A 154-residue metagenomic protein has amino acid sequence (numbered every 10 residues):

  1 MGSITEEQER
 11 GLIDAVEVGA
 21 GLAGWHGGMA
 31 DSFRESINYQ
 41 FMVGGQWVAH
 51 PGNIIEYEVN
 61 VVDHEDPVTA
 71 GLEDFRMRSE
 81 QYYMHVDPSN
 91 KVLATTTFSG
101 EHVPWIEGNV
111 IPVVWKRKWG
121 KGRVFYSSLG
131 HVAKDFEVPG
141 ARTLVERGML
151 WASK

Functional and structural regions predicted by a protein language model:
M1, W25-M29, T95-F98, S127-H131: Active-site-proximal beta-strand/loop segments in catalytic clefts of secreted hydrolases
M1-F33, K121: Short alpha-beta junction capping motif
Q8-G11, E35, H64, A141-V145: Stable alpha-helical elements in mature extracytoplasmic
E9-I13, Y83, M149: Short amphipathic alpha-helical segments and helix-helix/interface helices
A30-M42: Glycine-rich, charge-decorated loop segments at or immediately adjacent to ligand/cofactor-binding or catalytic sites
G45-G120: Catalytic beta-strand/loop cores that center a nucleophilic Ser/Cys/Thr and support acyl-enzyme chemistry
G100-I111, K118-K154: Extracellular ligand-binding/catalytic regions of CAZymes and related secreted enzymes and adhesion modules
